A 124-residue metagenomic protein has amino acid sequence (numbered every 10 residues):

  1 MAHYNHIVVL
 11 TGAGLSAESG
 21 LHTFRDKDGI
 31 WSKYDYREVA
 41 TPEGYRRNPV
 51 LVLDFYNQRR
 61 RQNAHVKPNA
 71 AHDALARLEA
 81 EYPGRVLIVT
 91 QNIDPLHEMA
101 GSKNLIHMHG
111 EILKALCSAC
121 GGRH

Functional and structural regions predicted by a protein language model:
M1-H124: Conserved catalytic core of sirtuin-type NAD+-dependent deacylases
